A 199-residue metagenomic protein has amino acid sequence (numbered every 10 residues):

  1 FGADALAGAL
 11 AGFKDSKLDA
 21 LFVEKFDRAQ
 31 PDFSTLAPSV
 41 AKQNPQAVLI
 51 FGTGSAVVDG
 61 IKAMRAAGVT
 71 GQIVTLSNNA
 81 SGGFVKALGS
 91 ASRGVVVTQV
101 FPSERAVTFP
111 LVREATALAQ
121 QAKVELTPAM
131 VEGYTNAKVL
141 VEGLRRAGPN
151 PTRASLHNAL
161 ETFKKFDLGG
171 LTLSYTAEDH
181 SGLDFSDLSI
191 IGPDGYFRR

Functional and structural regions predicted by a protein language model:
F1-G68, E104-R113: Extracellular/periplasmic Venus flytrap/periplasmic-binding protein
A3, G54, F109, Y134-K138 (+2 more regions): Electropositive phosphate-/nucleotide-binding environments in soluble metabolic enzymes
G8-D19, S39, Q43, F51 (+7 more regions): Structured segments of extracytoplasmic/periplasmic soluble domains in secreted or envelope-associated proteins
A9, V48, G60, V95 (+3 more regions): Residue-level signal for nonpolar/aromatic packing positions in well-ordered secondary structure
A20-K25, V95-V97, L188: Conserved beta-strand scaffold positions in the cores of enzyme catalytic domains, especially in NTP/NDP-utilizing
E24-D27, S77, Q99-F101, G192: Residues at the C-termini of beta-strands that transition into short coil/loop
I61-Y134, F197-R198: Extracellular/periplasmic periplasmic-binding protein-like sensory domains
Q120-M130, V141-Y196: Segments of small-molecule ligand-sensing domains
